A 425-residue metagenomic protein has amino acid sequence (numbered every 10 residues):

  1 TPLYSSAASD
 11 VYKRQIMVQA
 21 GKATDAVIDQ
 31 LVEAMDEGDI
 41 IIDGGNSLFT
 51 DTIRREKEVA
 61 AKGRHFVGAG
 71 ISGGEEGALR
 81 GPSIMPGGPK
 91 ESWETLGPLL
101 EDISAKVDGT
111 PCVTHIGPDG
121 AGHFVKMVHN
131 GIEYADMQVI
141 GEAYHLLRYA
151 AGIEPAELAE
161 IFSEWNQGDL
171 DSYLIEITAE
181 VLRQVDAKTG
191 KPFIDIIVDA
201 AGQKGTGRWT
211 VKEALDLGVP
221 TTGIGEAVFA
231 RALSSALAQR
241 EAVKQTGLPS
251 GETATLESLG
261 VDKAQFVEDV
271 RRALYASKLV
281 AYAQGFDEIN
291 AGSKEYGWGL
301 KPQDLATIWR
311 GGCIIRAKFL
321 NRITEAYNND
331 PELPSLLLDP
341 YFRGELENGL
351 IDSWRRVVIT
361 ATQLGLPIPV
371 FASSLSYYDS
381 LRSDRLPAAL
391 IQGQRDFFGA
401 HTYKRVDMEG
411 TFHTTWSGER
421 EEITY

Functional and structural regions predicted by a protein language model:
T1-Q15: Single conserved hydrophobic/aromatic residue that forms the stacking wall/gate of nucleotide- or nucleobase-binding
M17-Q30: Glycine/threonine-rich flexible loop motifs
D25-V27, I42, L48-A159, Q167-P192 (+2 more regions): Rossmann-fold dinucleotide-binding core
H123, R148, I153-A156, E160 (+2 more regions): Interdomain hinge/lid region at the active-site interface of Rossmann-like NAD(P)-dependent oxidoreductases
E160-Q167, P302-R316, L338-E345, Y378: A short beta-alpha structural unit
S293-Y327: Small-residue-rich helix-loop
N348, S353-Y425: C-terminal amphipathic alpha-helical interaction region
